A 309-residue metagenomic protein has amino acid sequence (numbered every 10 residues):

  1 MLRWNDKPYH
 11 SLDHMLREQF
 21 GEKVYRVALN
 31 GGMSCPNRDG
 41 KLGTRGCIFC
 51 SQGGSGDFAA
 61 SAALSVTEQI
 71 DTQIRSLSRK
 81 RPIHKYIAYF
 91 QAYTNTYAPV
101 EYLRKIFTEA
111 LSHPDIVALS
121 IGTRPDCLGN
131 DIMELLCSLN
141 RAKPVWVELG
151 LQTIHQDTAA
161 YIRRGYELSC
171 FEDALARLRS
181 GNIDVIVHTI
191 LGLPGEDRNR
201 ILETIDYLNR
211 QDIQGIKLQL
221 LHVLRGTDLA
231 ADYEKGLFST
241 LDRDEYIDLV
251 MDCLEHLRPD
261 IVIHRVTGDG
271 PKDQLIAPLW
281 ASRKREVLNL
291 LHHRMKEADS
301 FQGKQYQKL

Functional and structural regions predicted by a protein language model:
M1-I87: N-terminal [4Fe-4S]-dependent radical SAM core
L2-H14, E18, K23-Y25, G215 (+1 more regions): Auxiliary Fe-S-binding modules of radical SAM enzymes
Y25-L29, Y86-A88, L119-I121, V145-L149 (+3 more regions): Hydrophobic faces of well-ordered beta-strands that scaffold small-molecule active sites in alpha/beta enzyme cores
G53-Q73, L77-V100, D115-L128, P144-C170 (+1 more regions): Core AdoMet radical
I74-L77, L128-A142, D173, L202-D212 (+1 more regions): Short amphipathic alpha-helices and their capping/turn segments at secondary-structure boundaries
L77-R79, I106-P114, E134-P144, A176-S180: Acidic (Asp/Glu)-rich catalytic clusters
R104-T108, C137, D197-Q214, G270-H292: Short, electropositive alpha-helical surface patch
S169-D228, D244-T267: Conserved C-terminal portion of the radical SAM core fold that forms the substrate/S-adenosylmethionine-binding
